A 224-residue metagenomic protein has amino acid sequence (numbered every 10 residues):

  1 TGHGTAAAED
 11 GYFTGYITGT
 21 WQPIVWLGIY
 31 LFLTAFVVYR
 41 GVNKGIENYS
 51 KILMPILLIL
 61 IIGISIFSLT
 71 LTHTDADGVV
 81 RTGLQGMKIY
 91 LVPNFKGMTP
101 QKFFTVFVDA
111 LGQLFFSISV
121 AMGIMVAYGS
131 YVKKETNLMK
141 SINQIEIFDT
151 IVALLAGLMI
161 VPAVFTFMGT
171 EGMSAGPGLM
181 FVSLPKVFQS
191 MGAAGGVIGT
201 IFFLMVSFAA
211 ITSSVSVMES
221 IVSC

Functional and structural regions predicted by a protein language model:
T1, W26-Y39, P55-L69, M159-P162 (+1 more regions): Hydrophobic core segments of alpha-helical transmembrane domains in multi-pass membrane transport and ion-translocation
T1-T18, G129-E135, K140, Q144-V152 (+2 more regions): Helix-loop-helix connectors at the membrane interface of multi-pass transporters/channels
T1-Y39, N43, H73-V108, S174-F181: Inter-helical loop and helix-membrane interface segments of multi-pass membrane transporters/permeases
V25-Y30, P100-L111, A156-P162, M191-F208: Select transmembrane alpha-helical segments in multipass membrane proteins
V37-L57, K102-V106, V120-V152, I221-C224: Hydrophobic, small-residue-rich membrane helices and short re-entrant helix-turn-helix hairpins that build
I52-H73, Q113-M122, N143-T166: Selective recognition of specific alpha-helical transmembrane segments in multi-pass small-molecule
G86, Y90-P93, V164-S207: TM-loop-TM module centered on a large, flexible mid-protein loop between adjacent transmembrane helices in multi-pass
L114-A121, E171-P177, A209-S216: Short helix-coil transition sites and intra-membrane helix breaks within transmembrane domains of multi-pass
